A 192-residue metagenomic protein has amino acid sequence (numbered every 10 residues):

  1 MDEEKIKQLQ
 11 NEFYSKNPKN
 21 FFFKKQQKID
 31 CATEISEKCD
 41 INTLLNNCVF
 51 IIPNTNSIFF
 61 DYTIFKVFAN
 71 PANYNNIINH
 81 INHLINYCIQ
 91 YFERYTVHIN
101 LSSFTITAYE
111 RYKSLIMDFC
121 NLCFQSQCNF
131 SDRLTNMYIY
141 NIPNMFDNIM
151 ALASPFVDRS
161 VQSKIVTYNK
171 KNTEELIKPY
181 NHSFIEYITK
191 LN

Functional and structural regions predicted by a protein language model:
M1-D132, N136, Y140, M145-N192: SEC14/CRAL-TRIO lipid-binding/transfer domains and related phosphoinositide-recognition modules that form deep
